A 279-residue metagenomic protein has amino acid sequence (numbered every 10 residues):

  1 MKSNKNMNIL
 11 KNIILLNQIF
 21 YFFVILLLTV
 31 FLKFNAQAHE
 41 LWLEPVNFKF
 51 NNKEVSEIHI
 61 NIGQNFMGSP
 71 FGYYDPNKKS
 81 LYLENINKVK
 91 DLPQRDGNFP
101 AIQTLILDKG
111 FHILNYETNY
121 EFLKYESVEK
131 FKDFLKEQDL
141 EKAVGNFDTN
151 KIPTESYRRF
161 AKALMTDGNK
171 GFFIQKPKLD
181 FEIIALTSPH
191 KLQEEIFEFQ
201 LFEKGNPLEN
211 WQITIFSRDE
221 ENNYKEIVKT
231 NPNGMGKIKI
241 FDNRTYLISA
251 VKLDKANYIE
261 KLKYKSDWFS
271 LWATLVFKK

Functional and structural regions predicted by a protein language model:
M1-L16: N-terminal secretory signal peptides that target proteins for export/translocation
Y21-K33: Bacterial N-terminal signal peptides
A38-Q94: Start-of-domain marker
A38-S56, F134-F197, F202-P207, D219-E221 (+1 more regions): Beta-strand-rich domain onsets/edges
Y74-P76, N206-S217: Short, ordered, surface-exposed loop/turn motifs in non-cytosolic proteins
S80-V89, Q212-I227: Short amphipathic beta-strand segments in non-cytosolic proteins
G97-A101, T230-R244: Glycine-centered loop-to-beta-strand initiation motif
N119-S127, K255-I259: Short acidic/polar inter-strand loop motif in beta-rich domains
